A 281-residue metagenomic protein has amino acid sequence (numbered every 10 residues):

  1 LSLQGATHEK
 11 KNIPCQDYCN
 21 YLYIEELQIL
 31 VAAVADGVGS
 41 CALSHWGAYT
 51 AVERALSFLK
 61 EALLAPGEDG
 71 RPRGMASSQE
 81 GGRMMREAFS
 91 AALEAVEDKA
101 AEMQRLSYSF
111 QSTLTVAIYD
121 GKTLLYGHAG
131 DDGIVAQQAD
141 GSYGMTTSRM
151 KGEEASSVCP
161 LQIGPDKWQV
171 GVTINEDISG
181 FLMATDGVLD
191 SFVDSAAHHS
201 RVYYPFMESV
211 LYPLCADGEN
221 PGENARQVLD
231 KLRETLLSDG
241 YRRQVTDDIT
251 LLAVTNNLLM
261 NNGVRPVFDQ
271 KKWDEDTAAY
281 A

Functional and structural regions predicted by a protein language model:
L1-I13, L93-R105, A136-E176, R226-R242 (+1 more regions): PP2C/PPM family metal-dependent serine/threonine protein phosphatase catalytic domain, recognizing the conserved
L1-K60, D132, Q162-V172, Y241-L252: N-terminal entry segment of metal-dependent catalytic domains or homologous docking segments
N12-E26, S107-G121, L125, R149-D194: Acidic loop->beta-strand submotif enriched in PP2C/PPM serine/threonine phosphatases
Q28-L30, L124, I134, S142-Y143 (+1 more regions): Hydrophobic residues embedded in beta-strands of well-ordered beta-sheets
V34, A129, A184: Generic enzyme active-site microenvironment
R54-E97, A101, S200-K231: Helix-loop-helix
G70-V135, W168-N175, L237-T246, L251-V254: Catalytic core of PPM/PP2C metal-dependent serine/threonine phosphatase domains
K167-A281: C-terminal catalytic subdomain
